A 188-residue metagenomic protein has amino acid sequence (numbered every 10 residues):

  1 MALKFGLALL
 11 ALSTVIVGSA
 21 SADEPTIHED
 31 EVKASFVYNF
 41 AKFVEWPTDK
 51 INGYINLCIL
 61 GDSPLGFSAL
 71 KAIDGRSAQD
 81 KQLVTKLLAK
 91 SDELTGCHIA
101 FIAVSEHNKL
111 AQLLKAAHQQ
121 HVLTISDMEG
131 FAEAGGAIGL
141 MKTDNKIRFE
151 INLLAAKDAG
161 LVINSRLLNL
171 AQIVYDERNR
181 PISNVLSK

Functional and structural regions predicted by a protein language model:
A2-A8, I16-K188: Short hydrophobic alpha-helices and adjacent helix-cap/hinge residues
